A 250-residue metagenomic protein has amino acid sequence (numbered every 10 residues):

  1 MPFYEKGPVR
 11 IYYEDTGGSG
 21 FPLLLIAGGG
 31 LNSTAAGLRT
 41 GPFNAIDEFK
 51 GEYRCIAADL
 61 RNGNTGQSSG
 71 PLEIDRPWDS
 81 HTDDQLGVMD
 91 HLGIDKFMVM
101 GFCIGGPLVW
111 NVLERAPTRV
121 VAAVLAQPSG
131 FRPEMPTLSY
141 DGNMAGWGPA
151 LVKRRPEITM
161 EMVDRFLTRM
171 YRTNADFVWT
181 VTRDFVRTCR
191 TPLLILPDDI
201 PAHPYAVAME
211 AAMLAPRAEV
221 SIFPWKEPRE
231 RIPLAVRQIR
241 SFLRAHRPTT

Functional and structural regions predicted by a protein language model:
G7-S68: Conserved HGGG/HGGXW glycine-rich cap/lid loop of the alpha/beta-hydrolase fold
D59-G63, S129, P224-K226: Short beta-to-alpha linker loops that shape the active-site pocket of alpha/beta-hydrolase fold enzymes
D79-F97: Conserved acidic catalytic loop of the alpha/beta-hydrolase fold
D95-F131: Conserved hydrolase catalytic core segment
P133-C189: The alpha/beta-hydrolase serine catalytic core
C189, I195-P197: Short beta-strand/loop motif that positions the catalytic acidic residue of the alpha/beta-hydrolase fold
P201-V207: Conserved alpha/beta-hydrolase "acid-adjacent" motif
A218-T250: Catalytic active-site module of serine/aspartate enzymes centered on a nucleophile-bearing elbow/loop
